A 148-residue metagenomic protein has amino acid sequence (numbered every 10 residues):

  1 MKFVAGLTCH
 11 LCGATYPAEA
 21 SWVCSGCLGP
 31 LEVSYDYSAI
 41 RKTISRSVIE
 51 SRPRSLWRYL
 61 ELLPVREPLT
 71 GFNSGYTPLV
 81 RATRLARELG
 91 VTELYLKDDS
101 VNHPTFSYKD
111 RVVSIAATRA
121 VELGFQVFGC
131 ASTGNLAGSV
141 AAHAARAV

Functional and structural regions predicted by a protein language model:
M1-V148: PLP-dependent amino-acid enzyme catalytic core
